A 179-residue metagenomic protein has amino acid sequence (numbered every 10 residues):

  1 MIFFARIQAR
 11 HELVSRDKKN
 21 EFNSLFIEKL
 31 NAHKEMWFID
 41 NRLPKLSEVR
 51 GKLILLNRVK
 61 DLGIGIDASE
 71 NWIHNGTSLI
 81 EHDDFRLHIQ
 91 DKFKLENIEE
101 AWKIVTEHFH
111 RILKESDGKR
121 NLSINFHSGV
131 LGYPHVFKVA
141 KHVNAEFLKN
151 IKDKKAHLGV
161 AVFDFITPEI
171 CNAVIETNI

Functional and structural regions predicted by a protein language model:
M1-I179: Catalytic cores of phosphodiester-bond hydrolases, prominently lipid phosphodiesterases
